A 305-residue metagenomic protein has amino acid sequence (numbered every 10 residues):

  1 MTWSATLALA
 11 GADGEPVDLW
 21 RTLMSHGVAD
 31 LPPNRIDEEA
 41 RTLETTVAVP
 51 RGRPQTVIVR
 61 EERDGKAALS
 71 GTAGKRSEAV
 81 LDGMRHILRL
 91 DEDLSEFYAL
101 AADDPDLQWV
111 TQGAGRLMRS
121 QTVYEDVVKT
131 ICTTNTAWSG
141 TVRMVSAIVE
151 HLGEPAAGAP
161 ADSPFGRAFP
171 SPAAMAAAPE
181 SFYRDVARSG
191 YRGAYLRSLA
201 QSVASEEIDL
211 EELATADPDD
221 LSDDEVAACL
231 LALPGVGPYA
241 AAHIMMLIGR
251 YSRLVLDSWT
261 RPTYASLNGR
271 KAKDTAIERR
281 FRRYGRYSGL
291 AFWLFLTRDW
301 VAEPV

Functional and structural regions predicted by a protein language model:
M1-V305: HhH-family (HhH-GPD) DNA N-glycosylase catalytic core used in base-excision repair
